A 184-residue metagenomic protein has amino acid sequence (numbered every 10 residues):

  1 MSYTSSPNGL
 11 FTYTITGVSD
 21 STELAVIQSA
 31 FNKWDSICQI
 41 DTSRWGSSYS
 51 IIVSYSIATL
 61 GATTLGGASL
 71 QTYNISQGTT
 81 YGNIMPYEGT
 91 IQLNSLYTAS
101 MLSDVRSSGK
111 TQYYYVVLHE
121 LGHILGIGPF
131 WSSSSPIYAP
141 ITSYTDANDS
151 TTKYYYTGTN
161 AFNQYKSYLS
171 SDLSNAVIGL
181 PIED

Functional and structural regions predicted by a protein language model:
M1-L118, I124-D184: Extracellular zinc-dependent metalloprotease catalytic-domain scaffold
